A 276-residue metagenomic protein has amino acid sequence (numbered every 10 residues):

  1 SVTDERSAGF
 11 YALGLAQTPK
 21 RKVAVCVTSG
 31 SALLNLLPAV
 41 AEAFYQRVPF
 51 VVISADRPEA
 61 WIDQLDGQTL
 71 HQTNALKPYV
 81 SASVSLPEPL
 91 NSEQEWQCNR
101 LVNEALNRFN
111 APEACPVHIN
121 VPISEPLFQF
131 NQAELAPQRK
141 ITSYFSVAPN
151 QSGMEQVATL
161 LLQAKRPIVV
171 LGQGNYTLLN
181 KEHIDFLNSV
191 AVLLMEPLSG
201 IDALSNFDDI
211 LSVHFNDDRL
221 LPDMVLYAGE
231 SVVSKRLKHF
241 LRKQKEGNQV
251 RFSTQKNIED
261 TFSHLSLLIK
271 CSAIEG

Functional and structural regions predicted by a protein language model:
S1-E59, L221-M224, V233: Thiamine diphosphate
V2, L101-E104, R108-Q163: Conformationally flexible catalytic loops at phosphate/diphosphate-handling active centers
R6-G9, A32-L34, R57-I62, T69 (+3 more regions): Short gly/pro/ser/thr-enriched loop/turn and capping motifs at secondary-structure boundaries
G14, A39-A41, D56-Y79, H264: Active-site-proximal loop->helix
R21, Q68-C115: Conserved thiamine diphosphate
C26-T28, P49-D56, K77, P87 (+4 more regions): Short beta-strand segments
N35, L171-F252, I258-T261: Glycine-rich, anion-gripping cofactor-binding loops and their flanking helix/strand elements in enzyme active sites
R57, V121-L127, Q173-N175, L198 (+1 more regions): Glycine-rich beta-alpha junction loops
